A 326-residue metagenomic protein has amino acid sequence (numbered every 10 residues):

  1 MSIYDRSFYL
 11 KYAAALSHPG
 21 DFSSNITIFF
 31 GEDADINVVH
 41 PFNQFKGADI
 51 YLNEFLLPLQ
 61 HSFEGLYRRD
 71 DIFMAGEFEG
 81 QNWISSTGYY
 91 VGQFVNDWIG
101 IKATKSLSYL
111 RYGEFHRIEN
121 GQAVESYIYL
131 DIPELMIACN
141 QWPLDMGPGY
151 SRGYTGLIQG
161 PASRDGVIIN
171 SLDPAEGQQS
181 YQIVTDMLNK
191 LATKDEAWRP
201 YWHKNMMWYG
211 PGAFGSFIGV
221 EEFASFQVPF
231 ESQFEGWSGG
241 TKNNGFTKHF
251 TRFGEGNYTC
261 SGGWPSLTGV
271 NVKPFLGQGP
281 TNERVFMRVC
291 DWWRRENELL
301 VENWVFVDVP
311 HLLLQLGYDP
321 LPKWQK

Functional and structural regions predicted by a protein language model:
M1-K326: C-terminal and inter-domain tail/linker signature
